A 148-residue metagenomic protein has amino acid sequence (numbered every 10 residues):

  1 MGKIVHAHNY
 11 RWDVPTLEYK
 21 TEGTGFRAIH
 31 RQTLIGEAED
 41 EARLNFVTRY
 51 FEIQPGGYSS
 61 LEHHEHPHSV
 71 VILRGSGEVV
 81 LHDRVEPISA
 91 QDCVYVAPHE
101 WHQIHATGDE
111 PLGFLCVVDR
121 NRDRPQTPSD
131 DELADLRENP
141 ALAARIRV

Functional and structural regions predicted by a protein language model:
M1-N45, S129-V148: A short, N-terminal "cap"/entry segment at the start of jelly-roll beta-barrel domains of the cupin/DSBH fold
R31-E37, V47-H64: Conserved short histidine dyad/triad with adjacent acidic residue
Y50, S69, Y95, D109-T127: A short hydrophobic beta-strand segment most commonly corresponding to one strand of the jelly-roll/cupin
Y50-Q54, H63-V79, V117-R120: Short, conserved beta-strand element in jelly-roll/cupin
S69, S76-E78, V85, W101 (+1 more regions): Structural motif
D83-P98: Short acidic-glycine-tyrosine-enriched beta hairpin
H105-T107: Asparagine-centered strand-capping/turn motif at beta-strand->loop junctions
